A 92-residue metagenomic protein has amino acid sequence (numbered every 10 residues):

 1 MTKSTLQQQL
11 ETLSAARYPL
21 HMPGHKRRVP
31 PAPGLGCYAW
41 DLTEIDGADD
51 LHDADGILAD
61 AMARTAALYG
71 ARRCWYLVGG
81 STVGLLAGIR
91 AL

Functional and structural regions predicted by a protein language model:
M1-D41: N-terminal glycine-rich, Lys/His-bearing helix-loop that initiates the first secondary-structure elements of many
R17, R27-R28, R64, R72-R73 (+1 more regions): Arginine residue identity/basic-tract feature
L35-G84: Conserved N-terminal alpha-helix of the aminotransferase class I/II PLP-enzyme fold
G84-L92: Buried hydrophobic packing segments
